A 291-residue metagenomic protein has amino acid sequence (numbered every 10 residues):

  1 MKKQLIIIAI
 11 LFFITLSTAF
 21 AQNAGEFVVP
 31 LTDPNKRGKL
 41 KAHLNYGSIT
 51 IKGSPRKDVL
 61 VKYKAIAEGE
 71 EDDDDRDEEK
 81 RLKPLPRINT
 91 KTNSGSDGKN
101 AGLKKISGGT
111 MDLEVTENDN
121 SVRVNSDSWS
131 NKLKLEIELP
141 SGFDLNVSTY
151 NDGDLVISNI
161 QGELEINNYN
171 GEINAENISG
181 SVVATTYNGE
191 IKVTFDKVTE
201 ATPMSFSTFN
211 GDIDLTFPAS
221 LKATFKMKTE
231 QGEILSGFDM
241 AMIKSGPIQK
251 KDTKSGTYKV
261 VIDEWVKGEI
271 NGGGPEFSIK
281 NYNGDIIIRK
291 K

Functional and structural regions predicted by a protein language model:
M1-F27: Bacterial Sec-dependent N-terminal signal peptides
A21-L44, S48-S148, E165, V182-V183 (+2 more regions): Acidic (Asp/Glu) and glycine-rich low-complexity loops/linkers that are typically intrinsically disordered
G47, F195, I213, G284: Extended lipid/amphipathic-ligand handling interfaces
I49, I191, I234-L235, I286-I288: Short loop/beta submotifs within extracellular cysteine-rich repeat domains
S130, E138-P203, S207-N210, T216-L221 (+3 more regions): Extended beta-solenoid/beta-helix repeat architectures
L215-T216, S236-G237, I287-K291: Extended hydrophobic-aromatic, low-complexity segments
E276-K291: Short, low-complexity, Pro/Ser/Thr/Gly-rich segments in the mature regions of secreted, periplasmic
